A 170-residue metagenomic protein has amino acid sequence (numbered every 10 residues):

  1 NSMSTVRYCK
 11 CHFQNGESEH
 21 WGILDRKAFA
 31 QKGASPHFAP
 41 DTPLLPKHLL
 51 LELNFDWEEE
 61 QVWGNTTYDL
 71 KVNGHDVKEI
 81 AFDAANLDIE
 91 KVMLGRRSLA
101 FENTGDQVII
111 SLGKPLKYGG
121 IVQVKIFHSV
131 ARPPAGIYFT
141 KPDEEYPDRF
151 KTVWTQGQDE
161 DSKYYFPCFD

Functional and structural regions predicted by a protein language model:
S2-D170: Acidic/His-enriched low-complexity segments
